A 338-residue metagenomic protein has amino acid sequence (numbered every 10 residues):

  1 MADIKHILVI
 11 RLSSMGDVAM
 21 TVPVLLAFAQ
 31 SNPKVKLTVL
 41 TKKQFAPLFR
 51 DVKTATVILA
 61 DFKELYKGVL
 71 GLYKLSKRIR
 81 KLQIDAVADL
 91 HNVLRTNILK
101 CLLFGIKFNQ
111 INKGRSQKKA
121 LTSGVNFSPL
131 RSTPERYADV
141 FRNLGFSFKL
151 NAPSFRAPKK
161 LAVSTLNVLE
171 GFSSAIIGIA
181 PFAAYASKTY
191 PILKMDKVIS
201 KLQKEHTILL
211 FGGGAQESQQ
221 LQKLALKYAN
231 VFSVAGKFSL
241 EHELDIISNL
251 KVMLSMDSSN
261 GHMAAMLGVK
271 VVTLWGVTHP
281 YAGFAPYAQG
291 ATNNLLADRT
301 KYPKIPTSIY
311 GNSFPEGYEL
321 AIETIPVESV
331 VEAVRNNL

Functional and structural regions predicted by a protein language model:
M1-L338: Catalytic machinery of carbohydrate-active enzymes, primarily nucleotide-sugar-dependent glycosyltransferases
